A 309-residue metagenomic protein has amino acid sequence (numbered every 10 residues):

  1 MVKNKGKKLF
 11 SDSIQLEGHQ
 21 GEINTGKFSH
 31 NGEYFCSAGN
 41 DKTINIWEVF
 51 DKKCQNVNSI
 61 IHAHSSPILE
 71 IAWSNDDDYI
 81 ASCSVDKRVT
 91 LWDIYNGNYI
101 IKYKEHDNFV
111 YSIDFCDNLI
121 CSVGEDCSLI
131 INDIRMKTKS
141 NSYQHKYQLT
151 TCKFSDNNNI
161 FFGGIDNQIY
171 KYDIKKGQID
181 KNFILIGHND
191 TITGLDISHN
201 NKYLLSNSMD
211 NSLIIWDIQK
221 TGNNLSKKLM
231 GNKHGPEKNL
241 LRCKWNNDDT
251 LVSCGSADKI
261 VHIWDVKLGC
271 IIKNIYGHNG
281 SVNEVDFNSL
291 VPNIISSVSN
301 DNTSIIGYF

Functional and structural regions predicted by a protein language model:
M1-Q20, T25: Intrinsically disordered, low-complexity acidic/Ser/Thr/Pro-rich linker and tail segments in large eukaryotic scaffolds
D12-G18, D51-A63, C83, Y99-E105 (+5 more regions): Short C-terminal beta-strands that terminate individual repeats in beta-propeller domains, predominantly WD40 blades
G21-K27, S66-W73, N108-F115, K146-S155 (+3 more regions): Canonical WD40 repeat/beta-propeller blade segments in eukaryotic WD-repeat proteins
N31-E33, D76-D78, D117-N118, N157-N158 (+3 more regions): Short coil/turn segments that connect the beta-strands within blades of beta-propeller domains
S37-D41, S82-D86, V123-D126, G163-D166 (+3 more regions): Conserved strand-to-loop turn within each blade of WD40 beta-propeller repeats
I44-V49, C83, V89-D93, I113 (+6 more regions): WD40-repeat beta-propellers
G177-V291: Structured C-terminal portions of repeat-based eukaryotic scaffold domains
N283-F309: Blade-level signature of beta-propeller repeat domains, shared across WD40, Kelch, NHL, RCC1 and BNR/Asp-box propellers
